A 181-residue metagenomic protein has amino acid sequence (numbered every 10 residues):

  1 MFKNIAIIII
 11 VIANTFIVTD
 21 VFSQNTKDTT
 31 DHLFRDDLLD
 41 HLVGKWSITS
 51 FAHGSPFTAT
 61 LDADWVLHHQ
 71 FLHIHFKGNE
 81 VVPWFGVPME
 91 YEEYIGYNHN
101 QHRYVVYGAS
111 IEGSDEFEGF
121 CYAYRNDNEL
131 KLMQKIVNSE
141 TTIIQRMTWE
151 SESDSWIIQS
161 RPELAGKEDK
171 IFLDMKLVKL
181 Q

Functional and structural regions predicted by a protein language model:
M1-T26: Bacterial Sec-dependent N-terminal signal peptides
Q24, S155-Q181: Edge beta-strand at a domain terminus
T30-K45: N-terminal helix-cap/turn-to-beta initiation motif at the start of protein domains
S47-S50, I74-E80, V106-S110, K131-V137 (+1 more regions): Short beta-strand segments that buttress and anchor functional surface loops
P56-T60, V87-E92, D115-G119, E140-R146 (+2 more regions): Short, surface-exposed coil-to-beta transition loops
T60-E90: N-terminal glycine/threonine-rich, aromatic-flanked beta-hairpin/loop signature
D64-Q70, G96-H102, Y122-E129, W149-D154 (+1 more regions): A short, structured loop/turn motif at beta-sheet edges
E80-F117: Helix-adjacent hinge/juxtasegments
